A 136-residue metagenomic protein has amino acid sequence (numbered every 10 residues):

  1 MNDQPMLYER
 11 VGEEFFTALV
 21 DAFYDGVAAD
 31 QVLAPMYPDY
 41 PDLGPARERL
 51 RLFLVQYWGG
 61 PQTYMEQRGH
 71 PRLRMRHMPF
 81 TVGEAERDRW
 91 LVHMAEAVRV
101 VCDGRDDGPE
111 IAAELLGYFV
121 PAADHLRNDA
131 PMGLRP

Functional and structural regions predicted by a protein language model:
M1-P5, T17-R105, P109-R135: Heme-based O2/NO sensor domains and their adjacent alpha-helical segments, primarily globin folds but also including
L7-E9: Short, motif-level signal for alpha-helix interfacial/capping segments enriched in acidic residues and aromatics/proline
